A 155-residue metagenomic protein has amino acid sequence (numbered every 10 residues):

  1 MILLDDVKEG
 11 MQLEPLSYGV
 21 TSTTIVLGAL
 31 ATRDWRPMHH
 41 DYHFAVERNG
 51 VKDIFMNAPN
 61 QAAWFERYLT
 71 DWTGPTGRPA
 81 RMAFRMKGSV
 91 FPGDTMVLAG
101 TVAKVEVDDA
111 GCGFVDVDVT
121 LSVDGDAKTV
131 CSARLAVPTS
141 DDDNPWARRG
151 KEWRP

Functional and structural regions predicted by a protein language model:
M1-L13, V90-P155: HotDog/MaoC-like acyl-thioester-processing domains
M1-P79, D142-P155: Hot-dog-fold acyl-thioester-processing enzymes
S17, R81-A83, V130-R134: Well-ordered beta-strand positions in beta-sheet-rich domains
V20, M86, L135-V137: Hydrophobic residues in beta-strands and at strand termini
D71-L98: Mid-chain, well-packed structural core segment of small domains
